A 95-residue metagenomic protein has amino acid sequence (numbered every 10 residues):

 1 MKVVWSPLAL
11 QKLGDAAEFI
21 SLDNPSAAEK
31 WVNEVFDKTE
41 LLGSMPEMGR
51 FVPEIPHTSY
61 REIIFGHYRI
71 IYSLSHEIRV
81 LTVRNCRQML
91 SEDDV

Functional and structural regions predicted by a protein language model:
K2-I55, S59, V95: Basic, Lys/Arg-enriched alpha-helical interface segments
E47-E77: Basic/aromatic recognition patch in beta-strand/loop cores that engages polyanionic ligands
F65-V95: Enriched for short, Lys/Arg-rich terminal
